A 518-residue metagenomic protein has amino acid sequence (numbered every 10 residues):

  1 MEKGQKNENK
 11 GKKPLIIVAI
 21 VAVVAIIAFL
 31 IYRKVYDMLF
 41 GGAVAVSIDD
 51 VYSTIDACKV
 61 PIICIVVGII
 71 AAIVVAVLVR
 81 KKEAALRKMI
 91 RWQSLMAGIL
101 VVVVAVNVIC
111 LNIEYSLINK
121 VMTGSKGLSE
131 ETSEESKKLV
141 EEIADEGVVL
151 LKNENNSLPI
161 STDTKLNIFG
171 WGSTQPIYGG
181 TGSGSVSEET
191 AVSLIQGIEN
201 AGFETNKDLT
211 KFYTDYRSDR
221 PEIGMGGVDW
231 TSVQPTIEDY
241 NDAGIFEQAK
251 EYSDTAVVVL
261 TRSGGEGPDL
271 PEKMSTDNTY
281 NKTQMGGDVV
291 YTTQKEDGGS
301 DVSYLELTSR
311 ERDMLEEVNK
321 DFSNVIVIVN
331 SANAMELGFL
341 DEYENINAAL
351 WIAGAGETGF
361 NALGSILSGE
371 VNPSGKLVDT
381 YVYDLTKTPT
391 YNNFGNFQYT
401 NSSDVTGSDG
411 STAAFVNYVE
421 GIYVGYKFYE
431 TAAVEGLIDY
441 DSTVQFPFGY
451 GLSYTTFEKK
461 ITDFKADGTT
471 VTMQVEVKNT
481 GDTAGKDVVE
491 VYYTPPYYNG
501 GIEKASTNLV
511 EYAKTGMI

Functional and structural regions predicted by a protein language model:
M1-I518: C-terminal non-catalytic regions of proteins with extracellular/luminal or membrane-system context
